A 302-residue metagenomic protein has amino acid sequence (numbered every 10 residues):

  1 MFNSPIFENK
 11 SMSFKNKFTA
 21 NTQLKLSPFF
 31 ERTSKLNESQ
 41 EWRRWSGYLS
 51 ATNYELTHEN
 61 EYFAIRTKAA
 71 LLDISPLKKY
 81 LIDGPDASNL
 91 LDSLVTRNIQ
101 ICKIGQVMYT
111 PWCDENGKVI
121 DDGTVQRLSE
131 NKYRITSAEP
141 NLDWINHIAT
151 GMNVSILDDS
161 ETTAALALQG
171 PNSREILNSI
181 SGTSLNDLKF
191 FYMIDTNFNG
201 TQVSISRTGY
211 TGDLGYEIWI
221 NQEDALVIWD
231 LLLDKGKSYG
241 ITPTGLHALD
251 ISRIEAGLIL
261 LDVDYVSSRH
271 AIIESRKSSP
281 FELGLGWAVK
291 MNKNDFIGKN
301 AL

Functional and structural regions predicted by a protein language model:
F2-C113, K118, H247: Acidic, proline/glycine-enriched N-terminal capping motif
F2-E38, W42-N53, Q126-L302: Conserved, structured C-terminal
N60-T67, W112-D122, A149-M152, N197-I205: Short amphipathic beta-strand starts and helix->beta connectors
E61, P76, D86-L91, M108 (+5 more regions): Generic hydrophobic, aliphatic-rich segments that mediate packing or membrane embedding
D73, D122, E217: Acidic active-site catalytic centers that drive phospho-/nucleotidyl reactions and related ester hydrolyses
